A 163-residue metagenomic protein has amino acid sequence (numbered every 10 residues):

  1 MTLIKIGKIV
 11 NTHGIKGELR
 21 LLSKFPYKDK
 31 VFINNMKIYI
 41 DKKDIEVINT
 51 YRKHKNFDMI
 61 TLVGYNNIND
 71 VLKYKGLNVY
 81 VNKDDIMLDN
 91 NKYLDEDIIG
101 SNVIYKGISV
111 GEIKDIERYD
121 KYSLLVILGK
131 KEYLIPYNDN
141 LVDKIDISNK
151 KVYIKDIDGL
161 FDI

Functional and structural regions predicted by a protein language model:
M1-I163: Short Lys/Arg-rich amphipathic alpha-helical segments
